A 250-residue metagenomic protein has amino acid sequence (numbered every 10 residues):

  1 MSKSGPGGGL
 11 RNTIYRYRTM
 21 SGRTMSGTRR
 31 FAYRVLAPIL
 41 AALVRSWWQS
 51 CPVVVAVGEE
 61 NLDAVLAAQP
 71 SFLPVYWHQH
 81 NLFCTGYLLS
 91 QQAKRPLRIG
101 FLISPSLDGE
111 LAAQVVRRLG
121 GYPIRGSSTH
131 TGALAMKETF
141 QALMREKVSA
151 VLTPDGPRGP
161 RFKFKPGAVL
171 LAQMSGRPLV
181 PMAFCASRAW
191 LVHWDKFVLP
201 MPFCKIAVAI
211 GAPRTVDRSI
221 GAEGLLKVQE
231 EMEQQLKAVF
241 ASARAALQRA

Functional and structural regions predicted by a protein language model:
L10-Y87, P96, F197, M201-K205 (+2 more regions): Membrane-anchoring hydrophobic helices of lipid-metabolizing enzymes
S71-H130, S175: Catalytic core of membrane glycerolipid acyltransferases/transacylases, capturing the structured, soluble-facing
L107, T129-G132, P157-F162: Acidic, metal-coordinating catalytic cores used for nucleic-acid/nucleotide bond scission and strand-transfer chemistry
R118-G120, A142-L143, K196-M201: Short, hinge-like loop/turn segments at secondary-structure boundaries
G126, T153, P181-M182: Generic beta-sheet signal
E138-L171, S175: Catalytic-site beta-strand/loop segments enriched in glycine and acidic/polar residues
P160-A222: A cross-family acyltransferase "interaction/gating" segment
